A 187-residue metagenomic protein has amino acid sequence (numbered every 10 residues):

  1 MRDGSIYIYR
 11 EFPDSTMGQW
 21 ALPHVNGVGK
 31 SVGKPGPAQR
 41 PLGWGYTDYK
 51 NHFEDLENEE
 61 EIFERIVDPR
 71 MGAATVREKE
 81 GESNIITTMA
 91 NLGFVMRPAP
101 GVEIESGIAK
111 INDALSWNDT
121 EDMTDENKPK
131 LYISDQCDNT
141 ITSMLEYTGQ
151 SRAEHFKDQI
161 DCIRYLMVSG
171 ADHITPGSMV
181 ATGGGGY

Functional and structural regions predicted by a protein language model:
G4-R152, H173-I174, G185-Y187: Mg2+-dependent endonuclease catalytic cores in nucleic-acid-processing enzymes, primarily RNase H-like
Q150-T175, M179, G183: Acidic, Mg2+-coordinating catalytic module of metal-dependent nucleases/exonucleases that use a two-metal-ion mechanism
